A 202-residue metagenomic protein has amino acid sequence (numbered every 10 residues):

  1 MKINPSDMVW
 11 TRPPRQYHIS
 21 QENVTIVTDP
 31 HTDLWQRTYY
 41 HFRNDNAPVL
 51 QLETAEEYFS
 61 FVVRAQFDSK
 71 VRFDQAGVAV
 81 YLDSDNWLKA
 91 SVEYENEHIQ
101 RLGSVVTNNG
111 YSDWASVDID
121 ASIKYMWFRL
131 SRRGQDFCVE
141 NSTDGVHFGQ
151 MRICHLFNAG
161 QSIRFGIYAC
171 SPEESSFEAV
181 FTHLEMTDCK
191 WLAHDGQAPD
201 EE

Functional and structural regions predicted by a protein language model:
M1-E202: Extracellular glycan-recognition regions
